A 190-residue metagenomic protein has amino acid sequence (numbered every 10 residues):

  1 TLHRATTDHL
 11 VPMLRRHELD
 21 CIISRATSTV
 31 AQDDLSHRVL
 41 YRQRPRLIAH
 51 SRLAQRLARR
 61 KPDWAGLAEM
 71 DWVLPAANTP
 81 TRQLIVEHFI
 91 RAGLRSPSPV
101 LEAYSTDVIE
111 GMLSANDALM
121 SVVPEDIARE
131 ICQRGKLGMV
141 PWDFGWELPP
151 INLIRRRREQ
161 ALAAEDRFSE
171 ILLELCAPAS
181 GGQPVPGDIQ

Functional and structural regions predicted by a protein language model:
T1-T29, R95, E102: Central regulatory/effector-binding core of bacterial HTH transcription factors
L2, C21-I23, H37, L47-I48 (+4 more regions): Generic preference for hydrophobic
T6-T7, I23-S28, H50-S51, S105 (+1 more regions): Beta->alpha turn/N-cap motifs
V11, R15, H37, W64 (+1 more regions): Short hydrophobic/charged patches on amphipathic alpha-helices used for structural packing and interfaces
M13, H17-E18, V39, D71 (+1 more regions): Conserved functional loop/turn residues at catalytic and ligand-binding sites
R15, R25-A26, A49, Q55-D63 (+3 more regions): Secondary-structure junction motif
A31-Q43, L57-R60, D107-R158: Beta-alpha-beta core module
P75-A76, P99, V123: Thr-Gly-centered strand-to-loop micro-motif
